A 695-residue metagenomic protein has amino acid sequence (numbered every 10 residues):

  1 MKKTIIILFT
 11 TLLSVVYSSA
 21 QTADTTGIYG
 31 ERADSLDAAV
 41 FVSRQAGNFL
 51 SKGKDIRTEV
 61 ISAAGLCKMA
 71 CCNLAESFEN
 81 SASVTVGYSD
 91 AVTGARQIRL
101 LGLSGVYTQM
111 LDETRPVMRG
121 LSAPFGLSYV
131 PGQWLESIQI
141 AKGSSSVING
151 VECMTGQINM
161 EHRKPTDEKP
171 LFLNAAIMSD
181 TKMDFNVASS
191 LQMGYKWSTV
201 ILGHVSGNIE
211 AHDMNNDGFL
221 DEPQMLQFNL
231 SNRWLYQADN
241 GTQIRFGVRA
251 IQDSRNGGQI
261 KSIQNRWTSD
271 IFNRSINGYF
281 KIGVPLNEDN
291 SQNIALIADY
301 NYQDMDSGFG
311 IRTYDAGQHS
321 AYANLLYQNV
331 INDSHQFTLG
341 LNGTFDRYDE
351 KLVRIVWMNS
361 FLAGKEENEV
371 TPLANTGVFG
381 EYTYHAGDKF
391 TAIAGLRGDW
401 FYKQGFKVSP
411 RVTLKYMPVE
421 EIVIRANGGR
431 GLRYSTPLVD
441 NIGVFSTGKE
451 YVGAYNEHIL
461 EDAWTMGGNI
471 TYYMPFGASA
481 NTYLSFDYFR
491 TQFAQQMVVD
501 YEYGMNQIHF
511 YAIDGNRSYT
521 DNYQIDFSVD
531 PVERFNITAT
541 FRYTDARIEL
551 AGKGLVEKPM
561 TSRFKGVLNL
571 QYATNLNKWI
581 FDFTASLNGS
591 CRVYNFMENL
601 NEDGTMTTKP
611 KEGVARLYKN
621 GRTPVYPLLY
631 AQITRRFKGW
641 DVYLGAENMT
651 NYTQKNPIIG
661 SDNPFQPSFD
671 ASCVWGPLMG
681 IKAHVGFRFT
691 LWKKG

Functional and structural regions predicted by a protein language model:
A33-M69, Q97: N-terminal periplasmic "start-of-domain" segments of outer-membrane beta-barrel proteins
A75-P116: Extracytoplasmic beta-strand/coil segments of soluble accessory domains associated with Gram-negative outer-membrane
R115-K142, L230, A671: Short acidic/polar hinge/loop motifs at secondary-structure boundaries that mediate gating or recognition
Y129-P170: A beta-strand signature from Gram-negative outer-membrane beta-barrel systems, especially the internal plug domain
N208-N229, L235-I294, Y300-Q318: Flexible loop and strand-edge segments within Gram-negative outer membrane beta-barrel domains
N293-S307, M417, R425, I459-D514 (+1 more regions): Membrane-embedded beta-barrel scaffold of Gram-negative outer-membrane proteins
H385-D388, L484, Y488-Q492, Y511-E598 (+1 more regions): Gram-negative outer-membrane beta-barrel transporters
L587-M606, T634-G695: C-terminal beta-signal and adjacent terminal beta-strands/loops of Gram-negative outer-membrane beta-barrel proteins
